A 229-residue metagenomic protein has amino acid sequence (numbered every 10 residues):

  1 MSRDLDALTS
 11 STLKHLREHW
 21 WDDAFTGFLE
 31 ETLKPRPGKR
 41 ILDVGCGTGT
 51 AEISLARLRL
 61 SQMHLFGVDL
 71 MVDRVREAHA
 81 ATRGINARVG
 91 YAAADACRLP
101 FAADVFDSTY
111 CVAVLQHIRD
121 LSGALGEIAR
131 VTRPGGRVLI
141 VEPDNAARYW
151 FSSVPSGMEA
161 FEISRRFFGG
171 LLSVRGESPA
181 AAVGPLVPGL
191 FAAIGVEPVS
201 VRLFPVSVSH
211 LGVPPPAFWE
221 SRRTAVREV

Functional and structural regions predicted by a protein language model:
S2-D23: Class I SAM-dependent methyltransferase Rossmann-like catalytic core, especially the SAM/SAH-binding loop
H19-P37, S54: Conserved alpha-helix/loop element of class I SAM-dependent methyltransferases that forms part of the SAM/SAH-binding
L42, T48-R98: Class I SAM-dependent methyltransferase SAM/SAH-binding core
C97-S108: A short acidic, Gly/Pro-enriched loop at the edge of an enzyme's catalytic core that lines a small-molecule cofactor
S108-L121: A short SAM/SAH-binding and catalytic strip from SAM-dependent methyltransferases
S122-R137: A short glycine-rich, Lys/Arg-flanked "PGG" loop and its adjoining helix->strand segment in the class I
I140-T224: Conserved catalytic/acceptor-binding region of the Class I
